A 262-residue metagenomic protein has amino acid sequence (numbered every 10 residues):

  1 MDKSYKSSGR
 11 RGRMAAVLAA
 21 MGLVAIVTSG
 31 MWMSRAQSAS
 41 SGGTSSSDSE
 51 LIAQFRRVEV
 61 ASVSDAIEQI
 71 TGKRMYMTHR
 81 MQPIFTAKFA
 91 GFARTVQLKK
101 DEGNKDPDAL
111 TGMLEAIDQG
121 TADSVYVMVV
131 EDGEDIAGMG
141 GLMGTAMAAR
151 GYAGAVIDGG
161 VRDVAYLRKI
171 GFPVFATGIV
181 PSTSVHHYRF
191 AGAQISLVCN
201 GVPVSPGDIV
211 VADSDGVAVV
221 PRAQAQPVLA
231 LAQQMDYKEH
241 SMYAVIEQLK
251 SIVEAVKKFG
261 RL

Functional and structural regions predicted by a protein language model:
M1-R10: N-terminal secretory signal peptides that target proteins for export/translocation
Y5-K6, L18, R35: Generic extreme N-terminus detector
G9-V17: N-terminal Sec-pathway targeting helices
L18-G30: Bacterial N-terminal signal peptides
T28-S40: Signal peptide processing junction and immediate N-terminal pro/mature segment of secreted/exported proteins
S41-P206, V220-L262: Feature captures the catalytic cores and cofactor-binding loops of soluble hydro-lyases/lyases that act on carboxylate
G207-D208, D213: Conserved PDZ fold ligand-binding element
G216-A218: Channel- or pocket-lining gating/hinge segments that regulate access to a cavity or pore
